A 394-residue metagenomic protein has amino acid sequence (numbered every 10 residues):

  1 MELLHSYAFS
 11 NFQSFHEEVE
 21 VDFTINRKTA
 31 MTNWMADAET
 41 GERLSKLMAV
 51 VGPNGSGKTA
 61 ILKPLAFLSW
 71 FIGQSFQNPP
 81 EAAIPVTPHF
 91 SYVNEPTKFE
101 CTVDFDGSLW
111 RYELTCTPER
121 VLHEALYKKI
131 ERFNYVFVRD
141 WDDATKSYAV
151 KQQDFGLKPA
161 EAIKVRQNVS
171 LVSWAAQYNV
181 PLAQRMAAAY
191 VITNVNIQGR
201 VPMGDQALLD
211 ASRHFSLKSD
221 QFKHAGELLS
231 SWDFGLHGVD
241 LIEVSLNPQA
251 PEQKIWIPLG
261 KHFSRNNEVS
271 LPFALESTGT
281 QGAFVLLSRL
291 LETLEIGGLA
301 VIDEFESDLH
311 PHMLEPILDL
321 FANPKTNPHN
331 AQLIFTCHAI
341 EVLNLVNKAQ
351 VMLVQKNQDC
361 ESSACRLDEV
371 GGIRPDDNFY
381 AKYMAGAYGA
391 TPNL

Functional and structural regions predicted by a protein language model:
M1-F67: Pre-Walker A-like glycine/lysine-rich segment at the N-terminus of P-loop NTPase domains
M1-L3, E315-L394: C-terminal lobe/lid and adjacent interdomain/linker elements of RecA-like ASCE P-loop ATPase modules
A36-E39, R43-L44, A49, P53 (+1 more regions): Conserved P-loop NTP-binding catalytic core
E42-R43, V93-N94, F105-G107, L291-L294 (+2 more regions): Conserved catalytic network of the ASCE P-loop NTPase/AAA+ motor domain
L47-V51, V244, P248-L291, L299 (+1 more regions): Conserved ABC ATPase signature
F99-D104, L126, G260-H262: Short beta-strand segments that buttress and anchor functional surface loops
L109, L299-A300: Hydrophobic "anchor" residues on beta-strands that sit immediately upstream of conserved functional sites
R111-S245: Electropositive, glycine-dotted interaction segments that contact anionic polymers or phosphate-rich ligands
